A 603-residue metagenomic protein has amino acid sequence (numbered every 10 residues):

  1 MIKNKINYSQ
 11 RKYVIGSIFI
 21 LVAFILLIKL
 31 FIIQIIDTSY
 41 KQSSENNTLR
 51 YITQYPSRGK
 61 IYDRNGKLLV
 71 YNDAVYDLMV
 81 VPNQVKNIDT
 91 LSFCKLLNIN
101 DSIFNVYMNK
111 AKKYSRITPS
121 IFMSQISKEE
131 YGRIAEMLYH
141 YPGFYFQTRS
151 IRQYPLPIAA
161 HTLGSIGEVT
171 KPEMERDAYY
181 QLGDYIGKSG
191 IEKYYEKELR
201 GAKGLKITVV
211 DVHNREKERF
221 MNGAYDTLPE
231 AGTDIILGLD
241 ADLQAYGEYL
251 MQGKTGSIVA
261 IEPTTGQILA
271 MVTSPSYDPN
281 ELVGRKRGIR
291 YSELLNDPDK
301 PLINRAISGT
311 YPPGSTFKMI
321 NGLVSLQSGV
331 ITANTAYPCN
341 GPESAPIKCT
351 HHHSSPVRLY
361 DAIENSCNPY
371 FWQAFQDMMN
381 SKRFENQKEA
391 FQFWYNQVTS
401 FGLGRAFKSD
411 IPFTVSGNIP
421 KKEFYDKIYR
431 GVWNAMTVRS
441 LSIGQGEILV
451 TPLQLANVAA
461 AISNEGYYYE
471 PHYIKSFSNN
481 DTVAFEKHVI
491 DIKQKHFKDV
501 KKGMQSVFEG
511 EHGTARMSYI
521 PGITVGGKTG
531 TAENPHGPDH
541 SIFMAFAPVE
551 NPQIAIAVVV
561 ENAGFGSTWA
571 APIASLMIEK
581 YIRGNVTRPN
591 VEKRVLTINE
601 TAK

Functional and structural regions predicted by a protein language model:
M1-K286, T310, A390-S400, S442 (+2 more regions): Periplasmic/cell-envelope proteins involved in peptidoglycan metabolism and beta-lactam response
I2, V70, D211-E216, F220-A224 (+3 more regions): Beta-lactam-recognizing serine transpeptidase/beta-lactamase-like catalytic domain environment
